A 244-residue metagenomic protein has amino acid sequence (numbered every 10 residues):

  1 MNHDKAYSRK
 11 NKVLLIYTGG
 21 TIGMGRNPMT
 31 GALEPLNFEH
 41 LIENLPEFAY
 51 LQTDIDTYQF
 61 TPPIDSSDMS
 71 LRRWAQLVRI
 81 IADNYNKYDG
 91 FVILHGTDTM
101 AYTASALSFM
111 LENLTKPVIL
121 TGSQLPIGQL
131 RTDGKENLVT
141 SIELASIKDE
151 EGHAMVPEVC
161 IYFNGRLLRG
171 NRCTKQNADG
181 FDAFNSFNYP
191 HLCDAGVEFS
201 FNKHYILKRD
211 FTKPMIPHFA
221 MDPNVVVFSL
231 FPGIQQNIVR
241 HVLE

Functional and structural regions predicted by a protein language model:
M1-D83: ATP/NTP phosphate-donor binding region
Y7-K10, I16, L41-A49, R169-E244: Accessory alpha-helical/coil subdomains and C-terminal extensions that flank or cap enzyme catalytic cores
I16-T18, I93-H95, I119-G122, P157-N164 (+1 more regions): Short beta-strand segments
G20-G23, H95-A101, R166-L168: Gly/Ser/Thr-rich loops at beta-strand to alpha-helix junctions that form or flank small-molecule/cofactor-binding
M24-G25, T99-A104, G134-L138: Short glycine/serine/threonine-rich phosphate/pyrophosphate-binding segments that cradle anionic phosphate groups
N86-G90: Short acidic/histidine-rich motifs immediately flanking catalytic phosphotransfer sites in two-component signaling
I93-K116: Short Gly/Thr/Asp-enriched flexible loops that form oxyanion-binding sites at enzyme active sites
L120-E198: Internal gly/pro-rich beta-alpha loop/helix module that stabilizes soluble enzyme cofactors or their anionic handles
